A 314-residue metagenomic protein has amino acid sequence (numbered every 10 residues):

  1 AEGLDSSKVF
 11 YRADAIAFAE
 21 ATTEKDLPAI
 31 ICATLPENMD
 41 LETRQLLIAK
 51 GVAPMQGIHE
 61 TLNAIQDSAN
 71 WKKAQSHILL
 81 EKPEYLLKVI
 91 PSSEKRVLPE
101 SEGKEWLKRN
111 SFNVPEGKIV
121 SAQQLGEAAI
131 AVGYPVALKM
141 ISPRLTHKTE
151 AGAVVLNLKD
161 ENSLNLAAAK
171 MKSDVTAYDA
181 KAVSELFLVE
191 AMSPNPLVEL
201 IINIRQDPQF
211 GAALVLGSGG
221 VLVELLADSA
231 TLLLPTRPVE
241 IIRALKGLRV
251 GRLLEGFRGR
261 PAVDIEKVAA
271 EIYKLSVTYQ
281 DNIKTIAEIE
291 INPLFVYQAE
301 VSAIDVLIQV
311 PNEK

Functional and structural regions predicted by a protein language model:
A1-K314: Catalytic-core regions of core metabolic enzymes, especially those transforming organic acids/acyl-group intermediates
